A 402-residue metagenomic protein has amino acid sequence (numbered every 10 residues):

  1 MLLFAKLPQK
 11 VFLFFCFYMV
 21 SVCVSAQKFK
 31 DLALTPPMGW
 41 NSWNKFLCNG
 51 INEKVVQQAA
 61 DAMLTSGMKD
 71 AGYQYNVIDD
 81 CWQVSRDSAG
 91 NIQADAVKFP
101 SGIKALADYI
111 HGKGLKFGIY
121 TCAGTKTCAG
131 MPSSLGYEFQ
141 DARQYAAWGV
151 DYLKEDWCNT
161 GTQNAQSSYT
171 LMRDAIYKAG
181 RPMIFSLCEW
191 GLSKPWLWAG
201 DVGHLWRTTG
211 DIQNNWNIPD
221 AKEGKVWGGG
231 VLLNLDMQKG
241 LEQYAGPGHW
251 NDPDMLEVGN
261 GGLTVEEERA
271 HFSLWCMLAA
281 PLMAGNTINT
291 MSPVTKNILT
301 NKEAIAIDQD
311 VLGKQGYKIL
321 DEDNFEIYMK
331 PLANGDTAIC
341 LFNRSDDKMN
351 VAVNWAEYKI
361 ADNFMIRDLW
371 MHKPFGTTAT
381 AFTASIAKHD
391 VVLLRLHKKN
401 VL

Functional and structural regions predicted by a protein language model:
M1-Q27: Bacterial Sec-dependent N-terminal signal peptides
W40, N76, I110, F185 (+3 more regions): Conserved, mostly hydrophobic/aromatic
K45-C48, A59, M63-T162: Aromatic-lined carbohydrate-binding/catalytic grooves of carbohydrate-active enzymes
L115-G130, Y177-K194: Aromatic-lined carbohydrate-recognition surfaces of secreted/lumenal glycan-active proteins
Q140, I184-T287: Glycan-recognition surfaces
A270-I319: Catalytic cores of secreted or luminal carbohydrate-active enzymes
W275-L278, M283-G285, D321-I360, H389: Carbohydrate-binding surface patches
G376-L402: C-terminal beta-strand-rich structural cap/linker in extracellular carbohydrate-active enzymes
